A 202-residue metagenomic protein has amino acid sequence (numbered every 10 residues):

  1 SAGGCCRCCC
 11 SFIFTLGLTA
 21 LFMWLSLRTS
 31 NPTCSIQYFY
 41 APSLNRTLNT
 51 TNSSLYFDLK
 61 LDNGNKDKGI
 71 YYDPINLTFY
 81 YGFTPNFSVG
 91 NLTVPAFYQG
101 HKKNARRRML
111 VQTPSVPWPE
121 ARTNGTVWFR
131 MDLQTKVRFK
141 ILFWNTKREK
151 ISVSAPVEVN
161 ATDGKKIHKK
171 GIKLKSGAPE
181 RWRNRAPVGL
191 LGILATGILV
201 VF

Functional and structural regions predicted by a protein language model:
S1-F202: Membrane-associated and secretory-pathway sequences
